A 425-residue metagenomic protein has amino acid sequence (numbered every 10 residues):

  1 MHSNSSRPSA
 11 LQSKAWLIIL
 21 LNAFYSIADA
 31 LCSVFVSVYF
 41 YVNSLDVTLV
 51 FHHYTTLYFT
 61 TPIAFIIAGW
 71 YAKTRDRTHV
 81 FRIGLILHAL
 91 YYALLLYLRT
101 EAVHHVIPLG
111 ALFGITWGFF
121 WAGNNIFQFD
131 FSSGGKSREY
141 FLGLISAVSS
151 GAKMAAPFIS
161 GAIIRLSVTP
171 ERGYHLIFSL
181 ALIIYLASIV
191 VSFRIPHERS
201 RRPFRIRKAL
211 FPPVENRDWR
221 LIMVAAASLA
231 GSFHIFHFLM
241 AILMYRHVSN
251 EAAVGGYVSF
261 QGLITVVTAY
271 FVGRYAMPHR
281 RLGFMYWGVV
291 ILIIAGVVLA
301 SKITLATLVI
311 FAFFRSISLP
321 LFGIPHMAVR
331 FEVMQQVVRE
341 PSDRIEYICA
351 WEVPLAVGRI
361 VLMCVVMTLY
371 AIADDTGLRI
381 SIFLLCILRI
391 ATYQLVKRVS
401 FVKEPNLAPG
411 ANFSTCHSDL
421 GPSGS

Functional and structural regions predicted by a protein language model:
H2-P62, D218-S259: Helix-loop boundary and gating motifs at the non-cytosolic
A23, V103-F120, A227, T307-G323: Hydrophobic core of transmembrane alpha-helices in multi-pass small-molecule transporters, especially MFS/SLC-type
V38, V42, A155-I177, I360-I382: Transmembrane alpha-helix termini and helix-breaking/packing motifs in multi-pass membrane transporters
H52-A72, S259-F271: Central cavity-lining transmembrane alpha-helices of secondary-active solute carriers, predominantly the Major
I86-E101, V290-T304: C-terminal ends and interior cores of transmembrane alpha-helices in multi-pass membrane transporters/permeases
F113-V148: Cytoplasmic helix-loop-helix junction between adjacent transmembrane helices in 12-TM secondary transporters
L142-G161, E352-M363: Glycine-rich segments within core transmembrane alpha-helices of 12-TM secondary carriers
H175-R194, R379-V396: Symmetry-related core transmembrane helices of the 12-TM Major Facilitator Superfamily/SLC fold
